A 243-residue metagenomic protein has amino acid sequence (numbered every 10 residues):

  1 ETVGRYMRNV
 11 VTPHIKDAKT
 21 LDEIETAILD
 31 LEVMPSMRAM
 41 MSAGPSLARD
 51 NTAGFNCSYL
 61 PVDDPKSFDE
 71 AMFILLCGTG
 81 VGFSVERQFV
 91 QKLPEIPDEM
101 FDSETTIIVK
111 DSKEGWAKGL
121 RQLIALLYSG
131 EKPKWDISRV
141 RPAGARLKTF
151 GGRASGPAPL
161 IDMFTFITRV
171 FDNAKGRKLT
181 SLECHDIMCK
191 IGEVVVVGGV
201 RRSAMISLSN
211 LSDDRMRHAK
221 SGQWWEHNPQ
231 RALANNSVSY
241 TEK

Functional and structural regions predicted by a protein language model:
E1-K243: Extended catalytic cores of very large enzyme megasubunits
